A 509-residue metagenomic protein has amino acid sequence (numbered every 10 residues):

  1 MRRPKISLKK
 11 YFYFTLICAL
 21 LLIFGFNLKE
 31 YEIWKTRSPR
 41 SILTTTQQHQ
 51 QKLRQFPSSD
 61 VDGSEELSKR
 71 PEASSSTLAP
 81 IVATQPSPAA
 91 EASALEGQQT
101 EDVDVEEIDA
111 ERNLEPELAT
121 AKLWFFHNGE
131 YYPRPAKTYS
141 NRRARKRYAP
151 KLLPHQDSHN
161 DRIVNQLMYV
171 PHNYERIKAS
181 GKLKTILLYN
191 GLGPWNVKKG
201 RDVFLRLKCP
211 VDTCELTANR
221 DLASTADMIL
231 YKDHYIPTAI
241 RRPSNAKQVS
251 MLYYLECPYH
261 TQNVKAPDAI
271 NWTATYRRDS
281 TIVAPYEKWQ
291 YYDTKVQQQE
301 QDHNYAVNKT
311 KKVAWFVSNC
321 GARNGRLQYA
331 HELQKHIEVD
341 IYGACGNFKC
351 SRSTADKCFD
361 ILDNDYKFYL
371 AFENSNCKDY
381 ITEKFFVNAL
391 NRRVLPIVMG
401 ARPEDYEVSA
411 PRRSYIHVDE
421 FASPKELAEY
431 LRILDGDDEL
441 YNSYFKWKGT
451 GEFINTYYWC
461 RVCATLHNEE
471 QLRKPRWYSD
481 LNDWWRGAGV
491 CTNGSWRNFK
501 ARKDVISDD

Functional and structural regions predicted by a protein language model:
R2-E72, S76-V82, P86, E91-Y231 (+4 more regions): Pol beta-like nucleotidyltransferase catalytic core
E256-H260: A short, histidine- and acid-enriched strand-loop-helix "catalytic/donor-clamping" loop that lines the nucleotide-sugar
